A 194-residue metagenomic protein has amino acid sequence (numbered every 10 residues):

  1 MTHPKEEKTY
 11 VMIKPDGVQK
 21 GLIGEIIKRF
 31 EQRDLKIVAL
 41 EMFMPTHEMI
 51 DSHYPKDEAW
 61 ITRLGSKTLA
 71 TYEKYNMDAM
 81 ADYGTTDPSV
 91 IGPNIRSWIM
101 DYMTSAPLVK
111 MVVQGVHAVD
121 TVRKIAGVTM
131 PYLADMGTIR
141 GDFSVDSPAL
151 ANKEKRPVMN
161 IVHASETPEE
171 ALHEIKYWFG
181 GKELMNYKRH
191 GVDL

Functional and structural regions predicted by a protein language model:
M1-L194: Non-catalytic terminal and connector segments of soluble metabolic enzymes
